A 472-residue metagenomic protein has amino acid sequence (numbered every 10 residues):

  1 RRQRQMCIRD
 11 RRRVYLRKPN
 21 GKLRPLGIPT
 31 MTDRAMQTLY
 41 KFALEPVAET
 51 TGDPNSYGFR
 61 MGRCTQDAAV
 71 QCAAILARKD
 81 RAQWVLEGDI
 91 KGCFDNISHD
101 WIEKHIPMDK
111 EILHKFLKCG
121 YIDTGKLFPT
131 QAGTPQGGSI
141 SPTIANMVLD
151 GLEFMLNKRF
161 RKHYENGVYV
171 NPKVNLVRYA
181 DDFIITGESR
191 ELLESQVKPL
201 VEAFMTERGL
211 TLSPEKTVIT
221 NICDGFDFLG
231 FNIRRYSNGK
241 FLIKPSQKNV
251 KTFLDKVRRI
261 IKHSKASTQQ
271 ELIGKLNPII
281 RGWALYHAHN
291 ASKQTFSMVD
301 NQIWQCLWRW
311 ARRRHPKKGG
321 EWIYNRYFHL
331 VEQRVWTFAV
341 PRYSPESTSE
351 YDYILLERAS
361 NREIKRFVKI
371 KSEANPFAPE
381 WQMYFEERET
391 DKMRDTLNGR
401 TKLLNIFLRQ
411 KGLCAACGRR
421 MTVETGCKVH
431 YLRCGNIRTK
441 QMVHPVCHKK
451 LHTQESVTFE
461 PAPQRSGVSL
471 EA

Functional and structural regions predicted by a protein language model:
Q3-I8: Short, small-residue-biased leader/transition segments that mark boundaries at the very start of proteins
L23-G52, K91-F94, Q131-K162: Conserved pre-motif C helix in the palm subdomain of viral-like polymerases
L44-N96, R161, N166: Active-site-proximal segment of RNA-dependent polymerases
P107-D109, M155, N175-R178, I185-P245: Polymerase palm active-site segment centered on the conserved acidic dipeptide of motif C
S237-A288: Basic, alpha-helical interaction scaffolds
Q302-K402, L413, G467-E471: Extended C-terminal regions of large enzymes
I406-K411, I437-K440: Short metal-coordination and nucleic-acid-contact micro-motifs, chiefly zinc-binding Cys/His arrays
G418-P445, K449-S456: Histidine-centered nuclease catalytic patch
